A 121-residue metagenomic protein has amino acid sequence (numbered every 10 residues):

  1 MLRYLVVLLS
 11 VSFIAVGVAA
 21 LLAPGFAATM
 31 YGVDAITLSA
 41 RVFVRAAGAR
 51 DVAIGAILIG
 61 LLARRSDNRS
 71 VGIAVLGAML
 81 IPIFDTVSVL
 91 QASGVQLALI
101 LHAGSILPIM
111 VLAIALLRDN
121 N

Functional and structural regions predicted by a protein language model:
M1-F13, L38: Cytosolic juxtamembrane helix and N-cap/initiation of the first transmembrane helix
F13-F43, G48: Hydrophobic transmembrane helix segments
A40-L62, G77-L80: Core segments of alpha-helical transmembrane spans in multipass integral membrane proteins
L58-I73, D119: Juxtamembrane helix-break-helix junctions at the cytosolic face of small multi-pass alpha-helical membrane proteins
G72-T86, L107-I109: Hydrophobic alpha-helical membrane segments
F84-I100, R118-N121: Membrane-helix boundary connector in multi-pass membrane proteins
P108-N121: Membrane-water interface at the C-terminal end of transmembrane alpha helices
